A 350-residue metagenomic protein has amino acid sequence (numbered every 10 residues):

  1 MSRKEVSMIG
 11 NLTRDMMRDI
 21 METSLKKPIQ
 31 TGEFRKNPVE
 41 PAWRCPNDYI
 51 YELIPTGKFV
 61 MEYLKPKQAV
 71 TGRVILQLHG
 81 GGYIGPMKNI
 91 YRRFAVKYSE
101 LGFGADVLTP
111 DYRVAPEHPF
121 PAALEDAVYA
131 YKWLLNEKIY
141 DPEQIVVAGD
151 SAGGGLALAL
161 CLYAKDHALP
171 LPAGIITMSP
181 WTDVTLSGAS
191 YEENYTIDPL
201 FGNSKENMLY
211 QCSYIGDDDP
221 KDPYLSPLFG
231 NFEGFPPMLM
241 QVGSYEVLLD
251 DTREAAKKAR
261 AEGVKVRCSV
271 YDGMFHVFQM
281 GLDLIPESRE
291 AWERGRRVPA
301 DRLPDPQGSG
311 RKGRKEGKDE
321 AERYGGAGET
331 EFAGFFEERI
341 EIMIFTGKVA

Functional and structural regions predicted by a protein language model:
M1-S7, L12: Compositionally biased, charge-rich terminal segments
L12, M16-M21, L25, P38-D319: Alpha/beta-hydrolase superfamily serine-hydrolase fold, recognizing
G32-N37: Beta-strand-enriched cores of mature, soluble protein domains
G328, F332-F335: N-terminal amphipathic/hydrophobic targeting modules at extreme N-termini, encompassing cleavable Sec/SRP-type signal
G347-V349: Short, intrinsically disordered C-terminal tails of secreted or membrane-associated proteins
